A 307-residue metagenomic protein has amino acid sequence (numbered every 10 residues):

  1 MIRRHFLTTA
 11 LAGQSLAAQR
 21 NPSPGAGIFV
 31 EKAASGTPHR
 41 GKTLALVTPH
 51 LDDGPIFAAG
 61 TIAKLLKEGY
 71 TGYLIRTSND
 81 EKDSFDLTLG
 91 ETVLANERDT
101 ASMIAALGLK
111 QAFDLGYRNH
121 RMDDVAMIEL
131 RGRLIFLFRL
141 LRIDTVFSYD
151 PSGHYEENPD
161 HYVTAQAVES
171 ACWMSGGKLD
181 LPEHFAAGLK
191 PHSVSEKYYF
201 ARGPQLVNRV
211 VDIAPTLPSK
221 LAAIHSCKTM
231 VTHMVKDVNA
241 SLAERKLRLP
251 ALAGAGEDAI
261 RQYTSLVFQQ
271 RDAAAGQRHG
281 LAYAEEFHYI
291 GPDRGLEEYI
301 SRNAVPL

Functional and structural regions predicted by a protein language model:
M1-Q14: N-terminal secretory signal peptides and thylakoid transit peptides that target proteins across membranes
L7, G27-E31, P38-R40, G177-S193 (+1 more regions): C-terminal accessory domains and tails appended to enzymatic cores
A17-A18: Boundary at the C-terminal end of the N-terminal hydrophobic targeting segment
N21-L141, L296: Active-site rim/loop-helix segments in enzyme catalytic domains that contact anionic ligands
L46, R76, D114-G116, S148 (+3 more regions): Structural signal for conserved beta-strand scaffold positions within catalytic alpha/beta enzyme cores
H50, N158-H161, C227: Histidine-centered active-site/metal-ligand motif
Y73, A112-Y198: Internal alpha/beta domain cores that form substrate/cofactor-binding pockets in large enzymes and binding proteins
R98-S102, A165-Q166, S170, P218 (+1 more regions): Residues on a specific face of well-ordered alpha-helices
